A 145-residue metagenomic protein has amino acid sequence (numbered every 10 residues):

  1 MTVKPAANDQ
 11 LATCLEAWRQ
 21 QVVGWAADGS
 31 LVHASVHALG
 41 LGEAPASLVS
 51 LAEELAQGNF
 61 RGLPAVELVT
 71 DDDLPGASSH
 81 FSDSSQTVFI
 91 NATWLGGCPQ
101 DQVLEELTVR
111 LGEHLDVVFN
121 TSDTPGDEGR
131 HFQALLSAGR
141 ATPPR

Functional and structural regions predicted by a protein language model:
M1-E105, G112-R145: Predominantly extracellular/secreted Zn2+-dependent metalloproteases
